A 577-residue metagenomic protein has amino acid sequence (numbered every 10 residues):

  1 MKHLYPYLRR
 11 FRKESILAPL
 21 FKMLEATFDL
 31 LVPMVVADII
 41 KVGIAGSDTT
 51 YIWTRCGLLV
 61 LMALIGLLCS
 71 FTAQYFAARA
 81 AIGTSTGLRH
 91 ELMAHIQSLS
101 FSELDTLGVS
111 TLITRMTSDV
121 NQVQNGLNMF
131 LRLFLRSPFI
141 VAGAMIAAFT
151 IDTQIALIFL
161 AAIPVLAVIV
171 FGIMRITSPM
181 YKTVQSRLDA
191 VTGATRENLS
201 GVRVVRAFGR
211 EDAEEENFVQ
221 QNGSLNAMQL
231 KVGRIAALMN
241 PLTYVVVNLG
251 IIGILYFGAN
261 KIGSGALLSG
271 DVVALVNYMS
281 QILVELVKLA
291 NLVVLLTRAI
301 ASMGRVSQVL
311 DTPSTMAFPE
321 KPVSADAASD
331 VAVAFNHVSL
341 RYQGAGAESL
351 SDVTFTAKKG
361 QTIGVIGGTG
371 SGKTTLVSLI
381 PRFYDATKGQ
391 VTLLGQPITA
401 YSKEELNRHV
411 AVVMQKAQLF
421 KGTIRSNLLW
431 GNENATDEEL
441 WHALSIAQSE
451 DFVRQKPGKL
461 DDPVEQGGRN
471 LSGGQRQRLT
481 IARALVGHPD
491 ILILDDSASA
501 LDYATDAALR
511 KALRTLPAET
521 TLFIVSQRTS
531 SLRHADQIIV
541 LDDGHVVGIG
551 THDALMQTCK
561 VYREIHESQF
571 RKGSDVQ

Functional and structural regions predicted by a protein language model:
K2-Y5, K13-M34, R55-L59, Q74-A78 (+4 more regions): Alpha-helical segments in transporter systems
R9-K13, S98-S102, S118-L127, L131 (+8 more regions): An intracellular "coupling" helix at the cytosolic face of ABC transporter transmembrane type-1 domains
R10, E14-T27, D38, N128-V184 (+2 more regions): Transmembrane helices of ABC transporter permease
S15-T72, F76, F149-Q154, G263-S269: Transmembrane helix-loop-helix hairpins at lipid-water interfaces of multipass membrane proteins, especially the type-1
I40, L92, I96, V205 (+3 more regions): Helix-loop junctions and hydrophobic alpha-helical segments within the transmembrane domains of large membrane
D48-T54, A147-A161, V170, K231-G304 (+1 more regions): Helix-loop-helix
I96, F218, V306, F335-H337: Conserved catalytic Walker-motif region of ABC-type ATPase nucleotide-binding domains
D326-Q577: ABC-type nucleotide-binding domain
